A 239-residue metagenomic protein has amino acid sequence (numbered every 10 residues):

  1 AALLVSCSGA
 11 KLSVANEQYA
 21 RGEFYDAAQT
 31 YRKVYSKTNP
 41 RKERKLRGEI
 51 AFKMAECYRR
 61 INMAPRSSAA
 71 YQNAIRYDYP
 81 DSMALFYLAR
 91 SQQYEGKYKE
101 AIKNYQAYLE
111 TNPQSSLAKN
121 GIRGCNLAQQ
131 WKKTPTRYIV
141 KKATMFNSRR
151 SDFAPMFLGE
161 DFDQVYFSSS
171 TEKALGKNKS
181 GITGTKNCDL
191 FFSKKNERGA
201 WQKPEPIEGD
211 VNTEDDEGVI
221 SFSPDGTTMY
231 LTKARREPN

Functional and structural regions predicted by a protein language model:
R21, Y87, Y94-N239: Short, conserved micro-motifs composed of acidic
V34, N73-A74, A107-Y108: Canonical positions in the second alpha-helix
